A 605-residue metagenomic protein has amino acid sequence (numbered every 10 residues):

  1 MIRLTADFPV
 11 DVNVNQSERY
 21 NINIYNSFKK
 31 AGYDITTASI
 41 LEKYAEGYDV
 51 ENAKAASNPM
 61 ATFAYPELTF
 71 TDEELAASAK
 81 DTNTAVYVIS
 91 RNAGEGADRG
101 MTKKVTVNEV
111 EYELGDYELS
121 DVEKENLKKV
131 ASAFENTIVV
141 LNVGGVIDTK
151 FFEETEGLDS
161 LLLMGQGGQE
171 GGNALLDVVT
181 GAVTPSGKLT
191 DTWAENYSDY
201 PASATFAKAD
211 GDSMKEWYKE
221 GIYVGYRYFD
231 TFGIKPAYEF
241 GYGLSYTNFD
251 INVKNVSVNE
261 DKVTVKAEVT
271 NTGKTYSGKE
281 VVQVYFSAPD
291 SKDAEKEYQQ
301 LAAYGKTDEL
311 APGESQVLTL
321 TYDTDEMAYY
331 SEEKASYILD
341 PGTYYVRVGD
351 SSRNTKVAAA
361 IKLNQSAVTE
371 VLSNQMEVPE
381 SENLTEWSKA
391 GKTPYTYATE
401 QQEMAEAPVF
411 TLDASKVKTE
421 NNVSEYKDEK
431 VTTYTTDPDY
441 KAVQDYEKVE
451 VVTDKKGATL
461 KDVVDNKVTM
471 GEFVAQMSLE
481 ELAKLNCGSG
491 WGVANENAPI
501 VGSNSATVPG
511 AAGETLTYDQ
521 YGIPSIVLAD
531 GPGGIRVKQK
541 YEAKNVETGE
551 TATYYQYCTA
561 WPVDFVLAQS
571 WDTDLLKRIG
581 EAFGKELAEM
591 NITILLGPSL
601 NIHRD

Functional and structural regions predicted by a protein language model:
M1-G522, V527-T593, G597-P598, I602: C-terminal non-catalytic regions of proteins with extracellular/luminal or membrane-system context
D605: Glycine-rich anion-binding loops of enzyme active sites
